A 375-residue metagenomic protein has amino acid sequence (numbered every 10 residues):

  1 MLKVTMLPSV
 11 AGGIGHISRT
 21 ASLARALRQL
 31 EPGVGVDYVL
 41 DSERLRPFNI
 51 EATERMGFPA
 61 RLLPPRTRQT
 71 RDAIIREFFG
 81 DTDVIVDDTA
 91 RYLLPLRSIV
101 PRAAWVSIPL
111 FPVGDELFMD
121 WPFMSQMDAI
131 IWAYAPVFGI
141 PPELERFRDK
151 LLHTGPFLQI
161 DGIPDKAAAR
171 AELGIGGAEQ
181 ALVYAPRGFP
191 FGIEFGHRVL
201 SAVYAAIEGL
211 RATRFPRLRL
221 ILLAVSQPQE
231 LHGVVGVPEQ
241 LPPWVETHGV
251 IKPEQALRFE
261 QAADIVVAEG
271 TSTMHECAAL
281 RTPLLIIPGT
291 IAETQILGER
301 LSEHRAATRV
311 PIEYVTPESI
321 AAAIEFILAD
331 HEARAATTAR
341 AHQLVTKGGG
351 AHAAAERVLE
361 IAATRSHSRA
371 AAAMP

Functional and structural regions predicted by a protein language model:
M6-E31, V39-E145: Active-site and donor-binding regions of nucleotide-sugar-utilizing enzymes
L23-V34, A206-R214: A short, Lys/Arg-enriched amphipathic alpha-helix followed by its capping loop at the start of a domain
V86-D87, P253-L297: A donor-sugar binding/catalytic signature common to diverse glycosyltransferases and related nucleotide-sugar
Q126-F191, V225-P228: A nucleotide-sugar donor-handling region in carbohydrate enzymes
A168, G176-A262: Donor-nucleotide binding loops and adjacent catalytic segments primarily of GT-B fold Leloir glycosyltransferases
A292-A323: Change "using UDP/GDP/dTDP sugars" to "using nucleotide sugars
T308, A323-Q343, T364-S368: Conserved donor-nucleotide binding/catalytic region of nucleotide-linked donor-dependent transferases
F326, T346-P375: C-terminal alpha-helical cap of glycosyltransferases
